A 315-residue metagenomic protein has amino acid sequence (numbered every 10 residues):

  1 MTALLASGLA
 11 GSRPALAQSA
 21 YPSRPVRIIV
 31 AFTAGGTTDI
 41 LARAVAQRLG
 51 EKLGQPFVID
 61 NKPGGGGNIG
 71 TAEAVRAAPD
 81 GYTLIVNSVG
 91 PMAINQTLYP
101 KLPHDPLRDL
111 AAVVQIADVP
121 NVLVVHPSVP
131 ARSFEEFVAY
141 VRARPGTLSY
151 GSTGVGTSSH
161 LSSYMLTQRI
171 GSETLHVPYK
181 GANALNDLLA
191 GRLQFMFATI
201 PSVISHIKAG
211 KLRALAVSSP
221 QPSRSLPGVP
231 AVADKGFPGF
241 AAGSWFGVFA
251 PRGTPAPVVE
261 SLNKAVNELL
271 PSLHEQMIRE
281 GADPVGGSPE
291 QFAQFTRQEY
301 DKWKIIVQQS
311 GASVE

Functional and structural regions predicted by a protein language model:
A3-G11, Q18-P79, N87-E315: Conserved, function-defining micro-sites of small-solute handling proteins
